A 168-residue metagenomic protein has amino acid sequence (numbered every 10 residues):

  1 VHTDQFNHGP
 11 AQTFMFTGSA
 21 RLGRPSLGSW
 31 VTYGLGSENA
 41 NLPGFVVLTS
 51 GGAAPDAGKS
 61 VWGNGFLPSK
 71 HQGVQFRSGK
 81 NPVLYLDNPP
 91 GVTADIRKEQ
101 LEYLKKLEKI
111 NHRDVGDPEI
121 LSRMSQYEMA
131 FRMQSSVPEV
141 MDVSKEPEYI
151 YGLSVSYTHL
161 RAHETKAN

Functional and structural regions predicted by a protein language model:
V1-R161: Ligand-binding pockets and gating/stacking loops
A162-N168: A short, hydrophobic C-terminal helix/tail in secreted or cell-surface proteins
